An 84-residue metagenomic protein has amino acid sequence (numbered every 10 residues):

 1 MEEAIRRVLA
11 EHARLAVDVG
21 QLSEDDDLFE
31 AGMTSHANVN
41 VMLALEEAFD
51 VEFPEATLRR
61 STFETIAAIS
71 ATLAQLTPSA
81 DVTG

Functional and structural regions predicted by a protein language model:
M1-L43, E47-G84: Phosphopantetheine-dependent thiolation modules in NRPS/PKS and related acyl-activating systems
